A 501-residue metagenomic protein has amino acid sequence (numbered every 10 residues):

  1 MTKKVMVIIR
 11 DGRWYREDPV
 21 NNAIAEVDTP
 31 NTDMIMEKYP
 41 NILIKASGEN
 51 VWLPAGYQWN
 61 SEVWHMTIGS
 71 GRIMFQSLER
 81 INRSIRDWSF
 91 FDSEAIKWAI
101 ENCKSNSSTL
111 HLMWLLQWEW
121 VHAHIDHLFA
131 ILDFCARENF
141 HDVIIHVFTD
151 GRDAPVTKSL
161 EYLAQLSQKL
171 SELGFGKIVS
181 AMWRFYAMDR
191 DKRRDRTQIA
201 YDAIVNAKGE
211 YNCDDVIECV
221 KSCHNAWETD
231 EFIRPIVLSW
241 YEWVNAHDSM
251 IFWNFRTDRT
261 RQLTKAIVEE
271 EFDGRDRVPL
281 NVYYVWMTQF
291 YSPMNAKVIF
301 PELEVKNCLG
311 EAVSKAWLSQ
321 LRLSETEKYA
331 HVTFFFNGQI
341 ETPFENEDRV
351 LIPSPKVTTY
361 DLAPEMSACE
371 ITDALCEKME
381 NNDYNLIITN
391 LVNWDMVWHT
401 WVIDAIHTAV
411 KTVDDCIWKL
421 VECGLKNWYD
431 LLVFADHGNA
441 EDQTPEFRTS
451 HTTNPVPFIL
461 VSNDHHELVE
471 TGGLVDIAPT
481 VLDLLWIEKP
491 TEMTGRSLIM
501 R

Functional and structural regions predicted by a protein language model:
M1-R501: Feature captures the catalytic ectodomains and active-site-proximal regions of enzymes that hydrolyze or transfer
